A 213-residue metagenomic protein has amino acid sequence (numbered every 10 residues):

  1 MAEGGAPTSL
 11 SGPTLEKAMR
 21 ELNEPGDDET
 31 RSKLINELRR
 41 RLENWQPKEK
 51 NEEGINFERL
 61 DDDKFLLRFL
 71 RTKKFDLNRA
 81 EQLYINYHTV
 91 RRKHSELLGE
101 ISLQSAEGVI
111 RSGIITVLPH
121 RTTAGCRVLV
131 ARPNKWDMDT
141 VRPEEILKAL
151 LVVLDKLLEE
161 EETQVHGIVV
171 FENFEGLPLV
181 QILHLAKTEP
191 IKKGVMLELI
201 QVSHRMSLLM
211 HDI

Functional and structural regions predicted by a protein language model:
M1-L208, D212: SEC14/CRAL-TRIO lipid-binding/transfer domains and related phosphoinositide-recognition modules that form deep
